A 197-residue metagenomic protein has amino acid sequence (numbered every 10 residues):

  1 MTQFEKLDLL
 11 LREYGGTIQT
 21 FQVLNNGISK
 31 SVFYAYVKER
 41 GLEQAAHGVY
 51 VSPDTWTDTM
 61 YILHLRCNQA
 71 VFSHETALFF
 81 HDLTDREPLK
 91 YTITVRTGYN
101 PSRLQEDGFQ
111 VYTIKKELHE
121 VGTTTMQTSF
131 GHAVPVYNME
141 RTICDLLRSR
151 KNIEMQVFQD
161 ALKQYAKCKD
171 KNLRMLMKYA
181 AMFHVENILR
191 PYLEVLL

Functional and structural regions predicted by a protein language model:
M1-G16: Short amphipathic alpha-helical interface segments
K6, T17-Q22, V49-L197: Nucleic-acid-binding surface
L11, L24-N25: Residues that cap or flank secondary-structure elements
N26-K38: Short amphipathic alpha-helical interaction segments
G27-K30, Q44, Q159: Generic detection of intrinsically disordered/low-complexity segments and helix-coil linkers/edges
R40-A46: A short, conserved structural fragment
